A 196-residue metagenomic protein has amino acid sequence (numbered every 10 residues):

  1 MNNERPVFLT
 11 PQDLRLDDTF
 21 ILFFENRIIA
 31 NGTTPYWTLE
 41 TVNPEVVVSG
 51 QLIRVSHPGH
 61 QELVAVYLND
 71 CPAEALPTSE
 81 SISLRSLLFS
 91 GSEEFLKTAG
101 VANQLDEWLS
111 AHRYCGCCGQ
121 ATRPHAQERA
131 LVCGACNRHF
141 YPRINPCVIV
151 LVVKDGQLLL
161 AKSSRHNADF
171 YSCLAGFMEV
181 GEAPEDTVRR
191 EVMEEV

Functional and structural regions predicted by a protein language model:
M1-S92: N-terminal alpha-helical interaction blocks
L22-F24, S56, V66-Y67, R123 (+3 more regions): Residues in well-ordered beta-strands of folded domains
V46-S49, L76-S79, A168-Y171, A175 (+1 more regions): Functional cleft and adjacent loop/helix regions within the main domain that mediate ligand binding or catalysis
A73-C117, A121: A gly/proline- and charged-residue-enriched helix-loop-helix capping module
V101-L151: Cys/His-rich short segments
L131-C173, M178: N-terminal strand-loop-strand
S172-V196: The catalytic Nudix box helix
